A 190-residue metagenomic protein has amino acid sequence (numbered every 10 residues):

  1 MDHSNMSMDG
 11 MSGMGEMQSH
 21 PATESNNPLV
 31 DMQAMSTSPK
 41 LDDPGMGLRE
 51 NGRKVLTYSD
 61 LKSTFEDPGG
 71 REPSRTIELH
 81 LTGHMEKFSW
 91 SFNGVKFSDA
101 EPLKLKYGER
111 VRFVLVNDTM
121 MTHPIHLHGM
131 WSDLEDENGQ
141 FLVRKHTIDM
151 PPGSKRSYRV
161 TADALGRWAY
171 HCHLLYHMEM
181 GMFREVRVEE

Functional and structural regions predicted by a protein language model:
M1-E190: Copper-binding active sites and cupredoxin-like electron-transfer domains, recognizing His/Cys-rich ligand loops
